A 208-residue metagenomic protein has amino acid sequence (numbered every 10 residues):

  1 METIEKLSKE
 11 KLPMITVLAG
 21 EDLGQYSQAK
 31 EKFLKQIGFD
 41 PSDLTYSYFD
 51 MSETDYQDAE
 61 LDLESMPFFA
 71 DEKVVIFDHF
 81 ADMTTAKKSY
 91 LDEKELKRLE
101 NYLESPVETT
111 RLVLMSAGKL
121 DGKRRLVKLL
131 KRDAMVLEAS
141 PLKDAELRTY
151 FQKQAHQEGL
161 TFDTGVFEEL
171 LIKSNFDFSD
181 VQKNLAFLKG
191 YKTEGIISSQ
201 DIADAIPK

Functional and structural regions predicted by a protein language model:
M1-K208: Conserved beta/loop motifs at nucleotide-recognition and modification sites
